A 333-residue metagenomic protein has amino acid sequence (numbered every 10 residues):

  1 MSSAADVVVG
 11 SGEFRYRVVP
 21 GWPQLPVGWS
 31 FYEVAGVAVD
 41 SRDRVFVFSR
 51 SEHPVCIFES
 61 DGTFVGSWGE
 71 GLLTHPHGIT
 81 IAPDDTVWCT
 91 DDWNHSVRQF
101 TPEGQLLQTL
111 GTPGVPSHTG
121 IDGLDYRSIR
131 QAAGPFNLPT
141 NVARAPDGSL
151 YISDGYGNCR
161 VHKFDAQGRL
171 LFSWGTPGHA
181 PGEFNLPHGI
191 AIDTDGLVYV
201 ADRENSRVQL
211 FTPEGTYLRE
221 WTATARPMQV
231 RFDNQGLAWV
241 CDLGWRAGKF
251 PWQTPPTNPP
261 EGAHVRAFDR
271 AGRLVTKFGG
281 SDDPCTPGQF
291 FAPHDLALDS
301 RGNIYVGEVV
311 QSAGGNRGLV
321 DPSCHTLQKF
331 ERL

Functional and structural regions predicted by a protein language model:
M1-L333: Eukaryotic scaffold repeat domains enriched in small/polar residues
